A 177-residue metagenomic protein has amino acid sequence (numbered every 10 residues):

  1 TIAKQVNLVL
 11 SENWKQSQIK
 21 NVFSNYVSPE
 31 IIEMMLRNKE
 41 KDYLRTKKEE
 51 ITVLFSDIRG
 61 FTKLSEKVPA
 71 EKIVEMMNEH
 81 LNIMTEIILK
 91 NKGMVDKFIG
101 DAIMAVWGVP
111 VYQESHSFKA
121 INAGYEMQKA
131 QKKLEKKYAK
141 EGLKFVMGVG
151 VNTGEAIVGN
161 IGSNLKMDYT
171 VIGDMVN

Functional and structural regions predicted by a protein language model:
T1-K48: Regulatory cytosolic signal-relay segments
E30, R59, E155-A156: Alpha-helix/helix-capping structural signal
M35, L64, V106, G159-N160: Residues that scaffold the ATP/ADP-binding catalytic core of kinase and kinase-like folds
D42-A123, Y169: Catalytic NTP-binding/metal-coordinating core of nucleotidyl cyclase/transferase enzymes
W107-N177: Catalytic beta-strand-to-alpha-helix segment of the class III nucleotidyl cyclase homology domain
